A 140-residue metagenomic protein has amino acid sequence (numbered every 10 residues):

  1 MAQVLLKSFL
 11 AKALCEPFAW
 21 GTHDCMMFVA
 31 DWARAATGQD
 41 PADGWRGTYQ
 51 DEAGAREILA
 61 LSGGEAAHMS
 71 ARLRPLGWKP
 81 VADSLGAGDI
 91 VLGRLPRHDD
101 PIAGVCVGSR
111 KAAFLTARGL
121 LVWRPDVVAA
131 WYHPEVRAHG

Functional and structural regions predicted by a protein language model:
M1-L59, G64: N-terminal capping segments
A11-A13, T116, R124: Intrinsically disordered, low-complexity regions enriched in Ser/Pro/Gly/Gln/His and often acidic
M27, A35, I58, I102 (+2 more regions): General N-terminal targeting signals
G54-L121: ...with weaker cross-activation on analogous glycine-rich loops/strands in unrelated enzymes
L121-G140: Glycine- and charge-enriched low-complexity intrinsically disordered segments
